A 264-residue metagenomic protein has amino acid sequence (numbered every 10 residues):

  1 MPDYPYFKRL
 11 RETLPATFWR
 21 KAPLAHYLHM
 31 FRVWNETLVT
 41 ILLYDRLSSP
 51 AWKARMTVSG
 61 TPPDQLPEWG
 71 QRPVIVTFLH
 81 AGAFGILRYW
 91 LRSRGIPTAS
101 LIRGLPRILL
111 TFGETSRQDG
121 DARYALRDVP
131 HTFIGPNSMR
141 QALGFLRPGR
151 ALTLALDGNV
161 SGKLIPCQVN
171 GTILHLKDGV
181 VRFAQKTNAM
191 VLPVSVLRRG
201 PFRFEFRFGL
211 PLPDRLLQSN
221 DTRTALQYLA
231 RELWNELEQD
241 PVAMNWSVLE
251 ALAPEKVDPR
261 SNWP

Functional and structural regions predicted by a protein language model:
M1-F78, A83, R88, Q118-D121: Membrane-anchoring hydrophobic helices of lipid-metabolizing enzymes
L14, L87, L91, G120-A122 (+2 more regions): Hydrophobic, Leu/Ile/Phe/Ala-enriched alpha-helical segments that form helix-helix packing faces
H29, G70-I134: Catalytic core of membrane glycerolipid acyltransferases/transacylases, capturing the structured, soluble-facing
N35, V58-G60, G113-E114, A151-L154 (+1 more regions): Short hydrophobic/aromatic-rich motifs at helix boundaries and adjacent loops
S49-W52, A122-H131, L164-V169: Short, basic, glycine/proline-bearing loop/turn elements
R55-S59, H80-A81, T132-P136, I173-L174 (+1 more regions): A conditional alpha-helix N-cap/helix-loop micro-motif detector
V58, S100-L101, F208: Generic preference for hydrophobic
E68-G70, S93, P97, P136-P264: Non-catalytic C-terminal accessory region of glycerolipid acyltransferases and related lyso-lipid remodeling enzymes
